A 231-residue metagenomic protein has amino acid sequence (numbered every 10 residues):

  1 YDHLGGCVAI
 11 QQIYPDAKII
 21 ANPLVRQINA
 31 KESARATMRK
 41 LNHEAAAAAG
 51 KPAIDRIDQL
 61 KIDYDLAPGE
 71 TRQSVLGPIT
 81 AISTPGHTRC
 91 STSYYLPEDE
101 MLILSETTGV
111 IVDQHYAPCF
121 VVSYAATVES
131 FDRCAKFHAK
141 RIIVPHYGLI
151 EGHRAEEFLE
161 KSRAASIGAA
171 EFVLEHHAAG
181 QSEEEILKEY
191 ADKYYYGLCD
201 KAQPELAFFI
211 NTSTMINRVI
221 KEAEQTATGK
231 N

Functional and structural regions predicted by a protein language model:
Y1-Y64, E70-T71: Active-site HxH/HxHxD metal-binding segment of metal-dependent hydrolases
I13, K136-F137, A179: Alpha-helix C-cap/termination motif
P15-A17, K140, D192, Y196: Short, well-ordered coil loops that connect the C-terminus of an alpha-helix to the N-terminus of a beta-strand
D63-I79, P85-G86: An acidic, phosphate/nucleotide-engaging active-site surface
P78-P85, R89-E157: Metallo-beta-lactamase
H153-E171: Short, electropositive alpha-helical surface patch
E175-N231: C-terminal regulatory/interaction regions
